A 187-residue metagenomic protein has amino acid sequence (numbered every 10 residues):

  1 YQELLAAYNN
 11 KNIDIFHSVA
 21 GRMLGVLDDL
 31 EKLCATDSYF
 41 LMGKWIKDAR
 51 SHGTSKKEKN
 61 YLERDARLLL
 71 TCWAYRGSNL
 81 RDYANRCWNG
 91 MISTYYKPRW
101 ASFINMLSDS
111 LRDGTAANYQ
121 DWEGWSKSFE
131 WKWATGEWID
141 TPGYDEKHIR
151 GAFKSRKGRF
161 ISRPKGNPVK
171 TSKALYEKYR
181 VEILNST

Functional and structural regions predicted by a protein language model:
Y1-T187: Catalytic domains of carbohydrate-active enzymes that cleave complex glycans
